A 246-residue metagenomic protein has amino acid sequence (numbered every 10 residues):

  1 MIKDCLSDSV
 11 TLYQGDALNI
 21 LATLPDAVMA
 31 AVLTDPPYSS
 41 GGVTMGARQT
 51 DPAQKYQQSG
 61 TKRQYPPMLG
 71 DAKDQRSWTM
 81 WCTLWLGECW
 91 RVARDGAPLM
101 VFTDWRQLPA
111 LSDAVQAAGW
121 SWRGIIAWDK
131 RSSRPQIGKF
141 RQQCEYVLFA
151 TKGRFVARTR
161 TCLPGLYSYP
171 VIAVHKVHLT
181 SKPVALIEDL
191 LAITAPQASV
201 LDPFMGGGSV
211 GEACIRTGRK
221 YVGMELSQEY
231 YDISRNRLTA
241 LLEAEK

Functional and structural regions predicted by a protein language model:
M1-D232: Core catalytic lobe of class I
M1-S7, R235-K246: Short, conserved SAM-binding/catalytic segment of Class I S-adenosyl-L-methionine-dependent methyltransferases
